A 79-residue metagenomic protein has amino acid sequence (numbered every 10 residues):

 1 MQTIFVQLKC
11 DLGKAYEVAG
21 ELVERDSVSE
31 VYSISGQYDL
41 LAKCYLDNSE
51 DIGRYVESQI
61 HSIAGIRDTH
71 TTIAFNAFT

Functional and structural regions predicted by a protein language model:
M1-T79: A compositional/biophysical signature of low hydrophobicity enriched in polar/charged and small residues
